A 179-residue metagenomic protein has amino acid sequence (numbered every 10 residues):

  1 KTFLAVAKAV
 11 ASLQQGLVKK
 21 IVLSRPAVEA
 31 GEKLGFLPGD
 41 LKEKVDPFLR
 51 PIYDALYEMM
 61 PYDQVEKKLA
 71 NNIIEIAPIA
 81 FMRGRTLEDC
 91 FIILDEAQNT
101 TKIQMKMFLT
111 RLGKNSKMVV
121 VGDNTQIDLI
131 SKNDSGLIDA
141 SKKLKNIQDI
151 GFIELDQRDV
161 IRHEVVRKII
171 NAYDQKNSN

Functional and structural regions predicted by a protein language model:
T2-L94, Q98-N179: Conserved helicase motor core of SF1/SF2 NTP-dependent helicases
